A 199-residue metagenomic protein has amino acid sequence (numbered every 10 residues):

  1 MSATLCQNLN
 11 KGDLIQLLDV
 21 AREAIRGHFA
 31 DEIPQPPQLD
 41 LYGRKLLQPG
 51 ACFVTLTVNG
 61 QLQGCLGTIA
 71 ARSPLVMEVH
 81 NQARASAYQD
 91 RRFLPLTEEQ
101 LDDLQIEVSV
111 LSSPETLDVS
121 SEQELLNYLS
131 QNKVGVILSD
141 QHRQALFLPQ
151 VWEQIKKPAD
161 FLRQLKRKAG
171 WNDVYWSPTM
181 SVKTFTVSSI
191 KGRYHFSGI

Functional and structural regions predicted by a protein language model:
M1-I199: Basic nucleic-acid-binding interfaces
